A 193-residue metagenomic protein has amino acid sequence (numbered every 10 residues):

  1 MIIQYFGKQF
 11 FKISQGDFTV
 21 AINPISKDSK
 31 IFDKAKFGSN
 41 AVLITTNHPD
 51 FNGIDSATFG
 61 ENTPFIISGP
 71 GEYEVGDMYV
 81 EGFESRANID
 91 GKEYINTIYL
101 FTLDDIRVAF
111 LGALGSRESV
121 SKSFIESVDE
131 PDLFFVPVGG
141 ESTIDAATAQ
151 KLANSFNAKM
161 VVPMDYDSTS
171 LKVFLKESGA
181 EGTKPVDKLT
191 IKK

Functional and structural regions predicted by a protein language model:
M1-A41, H48-D50, N62-D129, L133 (+2 more regions): Core dinuclear metal-dependent hydrolase active-site scaffold
I2-K8, K92-E93, F156, M160-K193: Binuclear metal-ion centers of metallo-dependent hydrolases, dominated by the metallo-beta-lactamase
S39-N47, F135-P137, K159-D165: Short internal beta-strands
P49-I54, T169-K172: Short, charged/polar "capping" segments at the starts of alpha-helices and the immediately preceding loops
N52-P70, A153-K159: A short, gly/pro- and small-residue-rich
E126-D129, K151-N154, K176: Replace "anionic and nucleotidyl ligands
